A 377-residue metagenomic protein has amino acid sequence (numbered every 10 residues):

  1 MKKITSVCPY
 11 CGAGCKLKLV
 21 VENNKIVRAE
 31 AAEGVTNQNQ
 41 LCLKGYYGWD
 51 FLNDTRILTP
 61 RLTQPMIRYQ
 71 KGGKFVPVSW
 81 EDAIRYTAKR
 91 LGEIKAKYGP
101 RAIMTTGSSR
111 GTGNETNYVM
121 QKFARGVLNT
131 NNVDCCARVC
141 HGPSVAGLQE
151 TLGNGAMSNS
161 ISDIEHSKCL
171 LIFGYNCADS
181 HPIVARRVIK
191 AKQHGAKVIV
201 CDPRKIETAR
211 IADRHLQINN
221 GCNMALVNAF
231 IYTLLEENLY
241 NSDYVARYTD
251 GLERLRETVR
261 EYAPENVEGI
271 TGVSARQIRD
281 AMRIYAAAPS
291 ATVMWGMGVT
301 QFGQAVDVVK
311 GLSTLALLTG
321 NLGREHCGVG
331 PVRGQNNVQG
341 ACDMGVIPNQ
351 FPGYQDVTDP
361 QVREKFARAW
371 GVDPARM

Functional and structural regions predicted by a protein language model:
M1-E237, G251, N266, S274 (+2 more regions): N-terminal export/assembly segments and adjacent metallocofactor-ligating motifs of anaerobic energy-metabolism
Y98-A102, Y240-V245, T292, G323-G330: Flexible, glycine/charged-enriched surface loops at secondary-structure junctions
M104-T112, I270-V273, G296-G303, Q335: Conserved short loop/turn motifs at secondary-structure junctions
N114, T249, E253, R276 (+2 more regions): An alpha-helix initiation/capping motif
C135-C136, R247, D280, C327-V332: Beta-strand segments within the central parallel beta-sheet cores of soluble alpha/beta enzyme folds
S167, H194, Y262, A287-A288 (+1 more regions): Structured helix-beta-strand junction loops
G221, A225-T292: P-loop NTPase catalytic nucleotide-binding module
Y285-M377: A glycine-rich, hydrophobic/aromatic-adjacent loop/helix-cap motif
